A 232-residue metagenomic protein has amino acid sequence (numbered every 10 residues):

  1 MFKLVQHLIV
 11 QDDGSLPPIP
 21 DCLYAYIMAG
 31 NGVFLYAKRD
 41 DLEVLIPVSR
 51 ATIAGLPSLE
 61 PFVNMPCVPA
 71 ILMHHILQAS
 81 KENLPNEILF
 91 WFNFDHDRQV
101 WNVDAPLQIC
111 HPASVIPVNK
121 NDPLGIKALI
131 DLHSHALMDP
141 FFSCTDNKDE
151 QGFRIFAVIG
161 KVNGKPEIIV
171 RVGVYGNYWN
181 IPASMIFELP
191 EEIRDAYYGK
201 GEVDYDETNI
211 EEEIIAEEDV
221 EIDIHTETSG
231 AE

Functional and structural regions predicted by a protein language model:
M1-I130, L137-E232: Conserved beta-strand-loop surface patch within small alpha/beta domains used for substrate/adaptor or ligand engagement
